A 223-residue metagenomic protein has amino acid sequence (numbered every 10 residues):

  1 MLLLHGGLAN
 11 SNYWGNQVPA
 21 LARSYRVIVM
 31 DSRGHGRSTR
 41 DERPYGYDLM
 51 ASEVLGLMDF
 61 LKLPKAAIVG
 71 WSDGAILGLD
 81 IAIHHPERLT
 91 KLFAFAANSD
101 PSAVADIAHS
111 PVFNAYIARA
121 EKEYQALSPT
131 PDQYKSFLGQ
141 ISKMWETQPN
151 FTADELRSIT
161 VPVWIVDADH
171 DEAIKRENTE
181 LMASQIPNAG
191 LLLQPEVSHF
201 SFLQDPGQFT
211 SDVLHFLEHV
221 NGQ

Functional and structural regions predicted by a protein language model:
M1-R37: Conserved HGGG/HGGXW glycine-rich cap/lid loop of the alpha/beta-hydrolase fold
D48-A66: Conserved acidic catalytic loop of the alpha/beta-hydrolase fold
I76-H84, T90-K122: Flexible "cap/lid" loop of the alpha/beta hydrolase fold
Q140-E155: Active-site nucleophile elbow and catalytic-triad environment of alpha/beta-hydrolase enzymes
I159, I165-D167: Short beta-strand/loop motif that positions the catalytic acidic residue of the alpha/beta-hydrolase fold
V161, K175-S184: Short alpha-helix in the alpha/beta-hydrolase fold that links the catalytic acid
H170-I174: Acidic catalytic loop of the alpha/beta-hydrolase fold
P195-Q223: Catalytic active-site module of serine/aspartate enzymes centered on a nucleophile-bearing elbow/loop
